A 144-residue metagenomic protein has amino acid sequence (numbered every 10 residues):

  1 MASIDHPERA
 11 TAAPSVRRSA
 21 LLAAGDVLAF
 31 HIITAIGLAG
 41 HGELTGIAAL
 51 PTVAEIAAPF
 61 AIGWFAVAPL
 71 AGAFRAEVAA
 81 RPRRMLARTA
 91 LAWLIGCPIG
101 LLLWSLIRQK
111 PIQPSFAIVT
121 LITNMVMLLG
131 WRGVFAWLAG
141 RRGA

Functional and structural regions predicted by a protein language model:
M1-R17: Short, Lys/Arg-rich, polar N-terminal cytosolic tail immediately upstream of the first transmembrane signal-anchor
V27-E55: Membrane-helix boundary elements
T45-I62, R84-A90: Loop-to-helix transition at the N-terminal end of transmembrane alpha-helices
T52, A73, T120-T123, G130: Terminal, non-globular segments
G63-W64, A92-L102: A generic, lipid-embedded transmembrane alpha helix
A68-L91: Transmembrane alpha-helical segments that serve as helix-helix packing and pore/cofactor-lining elements in multipass
L102-I118: Membrane-helix boundary connector in multi-pass membrane proteins
M125-A144: Membrane-water interface at the C-terminal end of transmembrane alpha helices
